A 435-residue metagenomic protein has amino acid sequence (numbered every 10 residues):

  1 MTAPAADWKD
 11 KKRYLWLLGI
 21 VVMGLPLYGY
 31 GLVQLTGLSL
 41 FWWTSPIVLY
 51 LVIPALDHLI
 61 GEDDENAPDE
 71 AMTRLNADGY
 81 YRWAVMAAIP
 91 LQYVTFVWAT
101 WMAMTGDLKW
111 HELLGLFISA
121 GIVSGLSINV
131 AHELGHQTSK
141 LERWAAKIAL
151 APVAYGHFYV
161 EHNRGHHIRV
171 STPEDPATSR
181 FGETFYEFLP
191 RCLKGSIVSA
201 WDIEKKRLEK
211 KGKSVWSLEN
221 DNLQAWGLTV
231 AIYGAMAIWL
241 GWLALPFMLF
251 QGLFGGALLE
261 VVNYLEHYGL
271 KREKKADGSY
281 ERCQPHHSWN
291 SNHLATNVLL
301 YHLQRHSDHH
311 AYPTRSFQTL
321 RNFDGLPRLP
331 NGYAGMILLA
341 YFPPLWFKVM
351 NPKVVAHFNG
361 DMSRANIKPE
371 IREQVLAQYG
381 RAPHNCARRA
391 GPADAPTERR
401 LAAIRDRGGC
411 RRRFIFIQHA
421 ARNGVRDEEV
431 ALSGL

Functional and structural regions predicted by a protein language model:
T2-M23, G31, S139-K147, A151-N222 (+4 more regions): Cytosolic/stromal cytosol-facing helical appendages immediately following the last transmembrane segment
K9-H58, G79-M104, H111-S124, S217-V261 (+2 more regions): Alpha-helical bilayer-embedded segments of polytopic membrane proteins, i.e., transmembrane/intramembrane helices
I53-D64, L126-E133, G156-Y159, L258-H267: Juxtamembrane membrane-interface segments at transmembrane alpha-helix termini
H58-R74, K271: Membrane-helix interface/capping segments
P68-P190: Intramembrane catalytic core of multi-pass membrane enzymes that act on lipidic substrates
G125-V130, M248, V298, H302 (+1 more regions): Short alpha-helical catalytic segment bearing the HExxH-like zincin motif of zinc-dependent metalloproteases
V425-E429: Alpha-helix boundary/capping motif
